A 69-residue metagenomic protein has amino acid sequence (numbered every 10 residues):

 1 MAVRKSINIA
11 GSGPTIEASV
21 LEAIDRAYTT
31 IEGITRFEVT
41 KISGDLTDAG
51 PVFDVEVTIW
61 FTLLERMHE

Functional and structural regions predicted by a protein language model:
M1-V3, H68-E69: Contiguous hydrophobic segments
A2-E38, I42: Short, well-ordered alpha-helical segments
E38-E69: A cross-kingdom feature marking charged/low-complexity
